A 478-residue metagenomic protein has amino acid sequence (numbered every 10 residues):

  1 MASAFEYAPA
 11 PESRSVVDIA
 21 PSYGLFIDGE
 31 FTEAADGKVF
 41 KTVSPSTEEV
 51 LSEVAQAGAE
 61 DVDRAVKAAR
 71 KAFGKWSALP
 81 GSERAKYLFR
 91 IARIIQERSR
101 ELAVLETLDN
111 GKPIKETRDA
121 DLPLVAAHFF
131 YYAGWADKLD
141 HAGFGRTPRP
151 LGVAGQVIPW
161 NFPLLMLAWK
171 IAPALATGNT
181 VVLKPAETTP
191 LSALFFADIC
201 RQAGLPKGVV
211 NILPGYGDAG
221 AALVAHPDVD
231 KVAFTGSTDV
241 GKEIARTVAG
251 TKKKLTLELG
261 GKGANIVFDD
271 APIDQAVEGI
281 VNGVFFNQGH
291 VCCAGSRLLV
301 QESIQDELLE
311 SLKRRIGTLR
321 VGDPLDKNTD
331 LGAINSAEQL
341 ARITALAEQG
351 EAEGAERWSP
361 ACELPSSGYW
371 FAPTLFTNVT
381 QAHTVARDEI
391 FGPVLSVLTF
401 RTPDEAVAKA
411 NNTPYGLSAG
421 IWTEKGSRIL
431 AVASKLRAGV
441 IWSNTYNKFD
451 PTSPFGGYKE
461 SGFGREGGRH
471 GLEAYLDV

Functional and structural regions predicted by a protein language model:
M1-S46, Y132, Y475: Hydrophobic face of amphipathic alpha-helices that form TPR/SEL1-like repeat modules and related alpha-solenoid
T47-E53, L205, V229, I266 (+3 more regions): Conserved C-terminal structural/oligomerization subdomain of aldehyde/semialdehyde dehydrogenase
E48, P80, R84, E106 (+9 more regions): Residue-level signal for inorganic ion chemistry
E49-L139: Glycine-rich loop-to-alpha-helix module at the N-terminal edge of alpha/beta enzyme cores
L51-A57, A72-A78, Q156, N265-F268 (+5 more regions): Short, well-ordered beta-strand elements within core beta-sheets of diverse protein domains
F73, S77, A92-S99, A103 (+17 more regions): Structural signal for hydrophobic packing residues in well-ordered secondary-structure cores of soluble enzyme domains
K138-Q275, F400: Rossmann-like NAD(P) dinucleotide-binding subdomain of oxidoreductase/dehydrogenase enzymes
D239-T380, K409, S443: ALDH superfamily catalytic-core signature
